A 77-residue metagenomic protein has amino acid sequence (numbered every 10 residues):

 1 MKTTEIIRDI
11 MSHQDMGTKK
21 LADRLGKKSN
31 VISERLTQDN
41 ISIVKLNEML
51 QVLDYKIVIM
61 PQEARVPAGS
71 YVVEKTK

Functional and structural regions predicted by a protein language model:
M1-Q14: A short, Lys/Arg-rich alpha-helix, primarily the initiator
I6, G17, S42-K45: Residues that mark the N-terminal boundary/hinge immediately upstream of a DNA-recognition element
R8, S33-E34, N47: Key DNA-contacting residues within the recognition helix of helix-turn-helix
M11, A22, L50: The alpha-helix within a helix-turn-helix
S12, G26, T37-Q38: Residue-level detection of the helix-turn-helix DNA-binding "recognition helix"
D15-I32: Short alpha-helical DNA-recognition segment
Q38-Q51: Short, basic-rich loop-to-helix N-cap that marks the start of a DNA-contacting helix
I59-K77: Short, charged recognition helix plus adjacent turn of helix-turn-helix-like nucleic-acid-binding domains
